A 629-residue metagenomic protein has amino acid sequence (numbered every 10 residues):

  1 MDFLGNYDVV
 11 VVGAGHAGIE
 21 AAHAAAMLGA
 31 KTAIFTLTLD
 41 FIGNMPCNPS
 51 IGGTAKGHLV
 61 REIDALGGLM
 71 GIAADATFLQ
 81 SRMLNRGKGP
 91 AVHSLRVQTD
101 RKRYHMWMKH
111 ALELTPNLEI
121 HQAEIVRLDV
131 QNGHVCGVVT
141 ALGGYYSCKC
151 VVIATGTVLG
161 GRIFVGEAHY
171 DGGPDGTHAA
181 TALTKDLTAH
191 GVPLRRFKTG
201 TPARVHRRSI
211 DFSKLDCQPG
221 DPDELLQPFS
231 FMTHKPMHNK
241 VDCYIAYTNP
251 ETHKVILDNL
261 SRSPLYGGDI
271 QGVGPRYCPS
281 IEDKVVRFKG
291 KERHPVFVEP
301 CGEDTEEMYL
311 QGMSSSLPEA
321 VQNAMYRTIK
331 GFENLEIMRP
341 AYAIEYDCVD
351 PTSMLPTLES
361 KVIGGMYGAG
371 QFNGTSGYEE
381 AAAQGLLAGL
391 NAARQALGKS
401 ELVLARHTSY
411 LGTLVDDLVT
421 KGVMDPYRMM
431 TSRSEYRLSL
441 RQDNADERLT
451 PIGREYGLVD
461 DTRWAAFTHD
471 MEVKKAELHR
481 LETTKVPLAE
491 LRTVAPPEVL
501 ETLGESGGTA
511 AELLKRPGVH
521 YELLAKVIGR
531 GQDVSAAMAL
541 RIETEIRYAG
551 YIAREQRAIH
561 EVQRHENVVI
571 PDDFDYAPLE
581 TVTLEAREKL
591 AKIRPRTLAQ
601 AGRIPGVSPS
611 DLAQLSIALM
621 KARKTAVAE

Functional and structural regions predicted by a protein language model:
F3-A17: Beta1/beta-strand and adjacent pyrophosphate-binding region of the FAD-binding site in flavoprotein oxidoreductases
L4-N6, H23-Q131, L142, A154-D171 (+4 more regions): Conserved N-terminal/central alpha/beta ligand/cofactor-binding core
V12, Y145-G156: Short hydrophobic core segments
T38-D40, K56, M83, K185-N323 (+3 more regions): An anion/pyrophosphate-binding glycine-rich loop and adjacent beta-alpha core in soluble alpha-beta enzymes
Y309-T375, V403-D416, S535-K589, R594: A glycine-rich dinucleotide-binding beta-alpha-beta segment and adjacent secondary-structure elements that constitute
Q371-E379, E435-R437: Glycine-rich phosphate/pyrophosphate-binding beta-alpha loops
A381-L402: Internal hydrophobic alpha-helix adjacent to the cofactor/substrate pocket in enzyme cavities
R433, S439, A445, T450-E455 (+2 more regions): Extended, charge-enriched "interface" segments that sit outside catalytic cores
